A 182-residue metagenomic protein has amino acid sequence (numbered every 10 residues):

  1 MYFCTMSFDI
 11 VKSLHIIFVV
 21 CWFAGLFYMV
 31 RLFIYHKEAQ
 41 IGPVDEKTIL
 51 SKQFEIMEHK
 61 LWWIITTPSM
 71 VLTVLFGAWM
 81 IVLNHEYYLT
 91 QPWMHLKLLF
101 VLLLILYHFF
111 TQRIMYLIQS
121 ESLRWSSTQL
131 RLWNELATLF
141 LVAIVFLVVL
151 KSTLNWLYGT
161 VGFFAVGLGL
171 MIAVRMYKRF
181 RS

Functional and structural regions predicted by a protein language model:
Y2-S182: Polytopic transmembrane helical bundles with strong interfacial aromatic enrichment
